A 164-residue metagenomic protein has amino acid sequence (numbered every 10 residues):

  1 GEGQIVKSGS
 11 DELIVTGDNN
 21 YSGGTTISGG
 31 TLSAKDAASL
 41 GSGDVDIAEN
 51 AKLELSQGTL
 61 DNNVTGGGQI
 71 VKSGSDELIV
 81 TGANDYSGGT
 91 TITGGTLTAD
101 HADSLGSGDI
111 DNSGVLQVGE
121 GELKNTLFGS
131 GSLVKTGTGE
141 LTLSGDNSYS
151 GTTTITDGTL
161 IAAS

Functional and structural regions predicted by a protein language model:
G1, E12-G67, V80-S130, L143-S164: Surface-exposed loop/turn positions within long extracellular repeat scaffolds, especially the passenger domains
